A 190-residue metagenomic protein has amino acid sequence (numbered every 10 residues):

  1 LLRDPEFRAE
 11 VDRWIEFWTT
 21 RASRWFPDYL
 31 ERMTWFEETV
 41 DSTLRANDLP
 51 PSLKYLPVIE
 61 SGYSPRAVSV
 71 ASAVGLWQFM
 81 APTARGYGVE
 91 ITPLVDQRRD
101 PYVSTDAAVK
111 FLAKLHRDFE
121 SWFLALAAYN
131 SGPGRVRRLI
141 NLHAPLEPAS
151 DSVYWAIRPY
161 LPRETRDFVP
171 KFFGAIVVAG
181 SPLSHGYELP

Functional and structural regions predicted by a protein language model:
L1-S42, A46-N47, G86, I91-D118 (+1 more regions): Extracytoplasmic and endomembrane cell-envelope/extracellular-matrix remodeling and assembly machinery
E10, A67-G88: Short, surface-exposed glycine/acidic/tryptophan-bearing loops
P50-V58, V74, W122-A127: Alpha-helical scaffolds flanking conserved acidic
L56, V68, V95-D96: Proline- and acidic/polar-enriched loop/turn elements at helix boundaries
S64, W77, G134: Gly/Ser/Thr-rich beta-alpha loop segments that engage phosphate groups in nucleotides
